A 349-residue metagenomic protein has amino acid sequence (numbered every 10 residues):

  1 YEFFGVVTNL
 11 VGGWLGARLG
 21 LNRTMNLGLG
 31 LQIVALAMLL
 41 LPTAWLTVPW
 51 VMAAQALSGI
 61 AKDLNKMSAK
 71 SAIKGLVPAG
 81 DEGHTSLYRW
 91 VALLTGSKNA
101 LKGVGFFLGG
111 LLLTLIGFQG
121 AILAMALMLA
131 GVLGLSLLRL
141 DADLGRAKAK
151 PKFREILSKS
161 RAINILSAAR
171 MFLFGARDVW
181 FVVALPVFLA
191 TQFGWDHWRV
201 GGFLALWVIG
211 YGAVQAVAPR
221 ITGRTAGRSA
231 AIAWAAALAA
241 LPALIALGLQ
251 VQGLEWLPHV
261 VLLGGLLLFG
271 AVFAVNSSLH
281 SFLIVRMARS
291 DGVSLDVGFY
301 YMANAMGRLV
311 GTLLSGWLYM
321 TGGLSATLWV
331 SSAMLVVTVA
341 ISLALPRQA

Functional and structural regions predicted by a protein language model:
V6-A44: Conserved MFS/SLC helix-loop-helix module at the cytosolic interface between two early adjacent transmembrane helices
T8-L21, L113, A213-S229, Y319: Helix-to-loop junctions at the C-terminal end of transmembrane segments in multipass secondary transporters
G30-W45, A237-E255: C-terminal ends and interior cores of transmembrane alpha-helices in multi-pass membrane transporters/permeases
A35, L46-N65, P258-V275: Hydrophobic core of transmembrane alpha-helices in multi-pass small-molecule transporters, especially MFS/SLC-type
A54-K98: Cytoplasmic helix-loop-helix junction between adjacent transmembrane helices in 12-TM secondary transporters
G120-L138, A326-A344: Symmetry-related core transmembrane helices of the 12-TM Major Facilitator Superfamily/SLC fold
L137-A176, T191: Juxtamembrane intracellular "pre-TM" segments in multi-pass secondary transporters
V183-V200: Short amphipathic helix-loop junctions that connect adjacent transmembrane helices in Major Facilitator Superfamily/SLC
